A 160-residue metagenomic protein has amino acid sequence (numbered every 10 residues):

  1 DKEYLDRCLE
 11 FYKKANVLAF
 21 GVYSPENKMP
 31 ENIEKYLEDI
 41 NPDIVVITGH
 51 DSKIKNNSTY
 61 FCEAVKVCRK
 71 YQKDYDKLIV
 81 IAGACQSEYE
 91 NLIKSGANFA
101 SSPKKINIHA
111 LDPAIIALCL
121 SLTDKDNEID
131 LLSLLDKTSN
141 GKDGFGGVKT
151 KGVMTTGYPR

Functional and structural regions predicted by a protein language model:
D1-L78, A82-E90, K94-I116, D124: Conserved mixed alpha/beta catalytic, RNA-binding, or beta-rich assembly cores of soluble enzyme, regulatory
N107-R160: C-terminal functional extensions of proteins
